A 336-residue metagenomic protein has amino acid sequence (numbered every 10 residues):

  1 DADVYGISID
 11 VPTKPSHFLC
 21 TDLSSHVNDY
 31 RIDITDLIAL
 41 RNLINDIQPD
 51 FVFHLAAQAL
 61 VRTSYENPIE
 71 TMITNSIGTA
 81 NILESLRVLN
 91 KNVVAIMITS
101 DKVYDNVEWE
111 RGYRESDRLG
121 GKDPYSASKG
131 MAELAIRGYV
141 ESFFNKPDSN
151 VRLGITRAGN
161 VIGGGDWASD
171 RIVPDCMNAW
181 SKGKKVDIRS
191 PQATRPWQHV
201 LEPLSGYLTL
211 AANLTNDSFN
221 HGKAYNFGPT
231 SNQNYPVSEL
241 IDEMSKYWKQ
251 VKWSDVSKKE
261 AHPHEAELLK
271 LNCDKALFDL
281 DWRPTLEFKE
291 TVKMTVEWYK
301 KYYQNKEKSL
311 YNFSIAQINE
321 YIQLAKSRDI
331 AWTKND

Functional and structural regions predicted by a protein language model:
D1-A158, I162, F313-Y321, I330-D336: N-terminal Rossmann-like NAD(P)+-binding domain of SDR-like oxidoreductases, especially those catalyzing
A2-I7, N160, W180-D336: C-terminal substrate-binding subdomain of Rossmann-fold SDR/epimerase-dehydratase oxidoreductases
S16-L19, V107-E110, D166-D170, V200-L201 (+2 more regions): Short aromatic-enriched loop/helix-cap "lid" or pocket-rim segments at secondary-structure transitions that line
L23, I32, D36, G165-S169 (+3 more regions): Residue-level signature of the cytosolic catalytic core of signaling kinases
L37-I38, D50, R62, I69 (+7 more regions): Residues in well-ordered alpha-helical elements
Y104-W109, F143-D148, D166, S181 (+2 more regions): Proline-centered turn/helix-capping motifs that create local helix->coil transitions or kinks
E110, G121-S128, S169-V173, P196-V200: The catalytic Tyr-centered alpha-helix of NAD(P)H-dependent dehydrogenases
I136-Y139, C176, A276: Structural element of the ATP-grasp superfamily
